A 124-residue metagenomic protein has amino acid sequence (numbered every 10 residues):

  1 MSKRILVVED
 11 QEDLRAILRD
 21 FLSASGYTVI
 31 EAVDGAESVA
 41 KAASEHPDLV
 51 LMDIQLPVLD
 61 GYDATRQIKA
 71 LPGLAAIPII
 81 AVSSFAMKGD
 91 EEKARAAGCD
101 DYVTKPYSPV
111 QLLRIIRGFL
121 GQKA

Functional and structural regions predicted by a protein language model:
E9: Conserved acidic carboxylate
R15, P57, A75, M87 (+1 more regions): The feature encodes the CheY-like receiver
A16-A24: Charged docking surfaces used in two-component/phosphorelay signaling
R19, Y107-I116: C-terminal output helix
G26-V33, K41: Short hydrophobic/Thr-rich beta-strand motif most characteristic of the beta2 strand and flanking loop of CheY-like
E45-L51, L56: Active-site beta3 strand of CheY-like receiver
